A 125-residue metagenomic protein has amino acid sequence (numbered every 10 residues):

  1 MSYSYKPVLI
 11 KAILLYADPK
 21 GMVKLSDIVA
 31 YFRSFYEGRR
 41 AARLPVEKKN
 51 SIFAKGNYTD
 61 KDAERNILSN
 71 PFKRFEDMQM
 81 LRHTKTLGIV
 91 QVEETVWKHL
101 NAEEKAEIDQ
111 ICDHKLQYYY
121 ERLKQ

Functional and structural regions predicted by a protein language model:
M1-Q125: Mixed-charge, low-complexity interaction segments
